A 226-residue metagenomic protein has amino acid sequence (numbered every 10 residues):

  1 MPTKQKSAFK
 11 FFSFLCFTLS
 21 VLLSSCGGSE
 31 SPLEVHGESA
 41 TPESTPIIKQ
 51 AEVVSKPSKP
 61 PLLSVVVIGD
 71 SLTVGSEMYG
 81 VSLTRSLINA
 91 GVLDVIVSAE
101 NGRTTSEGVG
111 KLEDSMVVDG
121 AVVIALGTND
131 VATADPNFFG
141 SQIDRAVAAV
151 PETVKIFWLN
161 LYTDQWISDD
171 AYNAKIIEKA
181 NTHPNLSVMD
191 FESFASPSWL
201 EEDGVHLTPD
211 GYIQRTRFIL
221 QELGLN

Functional and structural regions predicted by a protein language model:
P2-S13: Bacterial N-terminal signal peptides that target proteins for export
L22-S25: C-terminal motif of bacterial Sec signal peptides marking the signal peptidase cleavage site
G27-E30: Bacterial signal peptide processing site
V35-S64: N-terminal low-complexity, Pro/Thr/Ser-rich intrinsically disordered segments that act as propeptides or flexible
K59-I68, L72-Q142, D164-A174: Conserved SGNH/GDSL esterase-like catalytic core that processes O-acyl groups on lipids and polysaccharides
Q142-V150: Catalytic-core regions built around general acid/base machinery
E152-K155: A short helix->loop->beta-strand "cap" motif at the edges of active sites that frequently abuts
W166-N226: Catalytic His-Asp segment of secreted/periplasmic serine-dependent ester chemistry enzymes
